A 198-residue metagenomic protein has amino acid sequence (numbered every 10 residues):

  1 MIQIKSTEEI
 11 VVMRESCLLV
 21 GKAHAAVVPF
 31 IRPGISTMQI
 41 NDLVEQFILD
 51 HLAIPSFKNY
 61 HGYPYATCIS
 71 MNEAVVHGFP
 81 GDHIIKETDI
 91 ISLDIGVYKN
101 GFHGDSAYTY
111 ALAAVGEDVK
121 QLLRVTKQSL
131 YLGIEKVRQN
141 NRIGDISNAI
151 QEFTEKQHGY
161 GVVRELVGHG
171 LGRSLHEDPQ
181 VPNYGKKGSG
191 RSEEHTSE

Functional and structural regions predicted by a protein language model:
M1-E198: Active-site neighborhoods and metal-handling regions in enzymes and metal-associated proteins
